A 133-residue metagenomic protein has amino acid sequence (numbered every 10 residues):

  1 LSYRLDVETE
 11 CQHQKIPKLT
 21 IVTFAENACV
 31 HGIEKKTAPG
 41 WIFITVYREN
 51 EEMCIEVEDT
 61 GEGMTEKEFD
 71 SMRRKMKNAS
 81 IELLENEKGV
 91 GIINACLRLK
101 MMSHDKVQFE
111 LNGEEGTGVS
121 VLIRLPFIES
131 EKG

Functional and structural regions predicted by a protein language model:
S2-Q12: Conserved catalytic submotifs in the C-terminal HATPase_c
K18-A38, R98: Conserved ATP-binding N-box helix of the HATPase_c
K18-L19, L84-R98: Glycine-rich phosphate-binding loop
P39-E51, N112: Short beta-strand/loop element within the Bergerat-fold HATPase_c
T45, E51-E58, S120-L122: Short, highly conserved beta-strand within the GHKL-type HATPase_c fold
E58-K88: Glycine-rich/acidic phosphate-handling loop/turn and adjacent ATP-lid/helix of nucleotide-binding kinase/ATPase domains
H104-N112: Glycine-rich ATP-binding loops of the HATPase_c
G113-G133: C-terminal end segment of the histidine kinase catalytic
